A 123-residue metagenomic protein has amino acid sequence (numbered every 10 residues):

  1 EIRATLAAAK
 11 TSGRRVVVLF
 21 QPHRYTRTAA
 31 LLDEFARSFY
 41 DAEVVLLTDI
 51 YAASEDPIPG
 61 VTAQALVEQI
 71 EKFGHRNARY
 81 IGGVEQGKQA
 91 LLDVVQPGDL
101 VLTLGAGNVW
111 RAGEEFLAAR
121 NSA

Functional and structural regions predicted by a protein language model:
E1-A123: ATP-dependent carboxylate-amine ligase
